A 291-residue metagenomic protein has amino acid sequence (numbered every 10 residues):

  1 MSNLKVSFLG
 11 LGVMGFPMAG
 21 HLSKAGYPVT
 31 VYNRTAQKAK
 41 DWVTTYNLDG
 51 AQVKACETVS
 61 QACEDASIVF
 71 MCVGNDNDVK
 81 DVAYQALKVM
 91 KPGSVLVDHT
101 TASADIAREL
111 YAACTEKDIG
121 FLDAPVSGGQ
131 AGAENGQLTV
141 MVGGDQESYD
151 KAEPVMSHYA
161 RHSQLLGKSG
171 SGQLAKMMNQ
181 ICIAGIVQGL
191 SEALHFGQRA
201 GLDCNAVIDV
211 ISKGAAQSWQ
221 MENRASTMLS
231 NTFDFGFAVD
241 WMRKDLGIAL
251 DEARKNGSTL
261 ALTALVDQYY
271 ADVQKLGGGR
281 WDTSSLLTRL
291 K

Functional and structural regions predicted by a protein language model:
M1-M71, G93, Q130: NAD(P)+-binding Rossmann beta1-loop-alpha1 motif at the extreme N-terminus of oxidoreductases
V29, A55, F121-L122, S163 (+2 more regions): Hydrophobic beta-strand scaffold residues
V59-I119: Rossmann-fold NAD(P) dinucleotide-binding segment
T101-I181: Rossmann-fold dinucleotide-binding core
G136-G143, Q164, K168-A200, I211-N223 (+1 more regions): Active-site-proximal catalytic alpha-helix in oxidoreductases
S169, Q217-T283: Interdomain hinge/lid region at the active-site interface of Rossmann-like NAD(P)-dependent oxidoreductases
